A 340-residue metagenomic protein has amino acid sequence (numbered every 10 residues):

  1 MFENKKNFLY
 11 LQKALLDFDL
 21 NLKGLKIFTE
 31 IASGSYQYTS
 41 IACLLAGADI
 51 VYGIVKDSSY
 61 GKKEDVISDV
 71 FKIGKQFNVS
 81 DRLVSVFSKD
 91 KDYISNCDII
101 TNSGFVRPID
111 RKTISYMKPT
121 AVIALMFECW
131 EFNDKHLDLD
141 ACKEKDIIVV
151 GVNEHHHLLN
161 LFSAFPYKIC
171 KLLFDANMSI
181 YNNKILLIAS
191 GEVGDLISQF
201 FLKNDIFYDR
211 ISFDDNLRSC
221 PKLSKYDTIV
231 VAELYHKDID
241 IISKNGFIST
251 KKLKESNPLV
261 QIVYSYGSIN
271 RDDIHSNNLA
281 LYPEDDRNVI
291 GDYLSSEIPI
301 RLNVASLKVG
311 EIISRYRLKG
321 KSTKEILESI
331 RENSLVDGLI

Functional and structural regions predicted by a protein language model:
M1-L16: Positively charged, low-complexity intrinsically disordered leader regions
K23-Q37, P166-D205: Glycine-rich adenosine-cofactor-binding loop
L45, I50-F77: Glycine-rich phosphate-binding loop and adjoining beta1-alpha1-beta2 segment of Rossmann-like nucleotide-binding folds
L45-V51, K203-I211: Conserved S-adenosyl-L-methionine
G74-S88: S-adenosyl-L-methionine
K89-S115, D214-I298: Rossmann-like adenosine-cofactor binding region
S95-M178, V263, G267-S276, L281-P283: Phosphate/diphosphate ligand-binding glycine-rich loop within oxidoreductases
E154-H155, N160-L161, I169-L173, V231 (+3 more regions): C-terminal helix-to-coil terminal segments
